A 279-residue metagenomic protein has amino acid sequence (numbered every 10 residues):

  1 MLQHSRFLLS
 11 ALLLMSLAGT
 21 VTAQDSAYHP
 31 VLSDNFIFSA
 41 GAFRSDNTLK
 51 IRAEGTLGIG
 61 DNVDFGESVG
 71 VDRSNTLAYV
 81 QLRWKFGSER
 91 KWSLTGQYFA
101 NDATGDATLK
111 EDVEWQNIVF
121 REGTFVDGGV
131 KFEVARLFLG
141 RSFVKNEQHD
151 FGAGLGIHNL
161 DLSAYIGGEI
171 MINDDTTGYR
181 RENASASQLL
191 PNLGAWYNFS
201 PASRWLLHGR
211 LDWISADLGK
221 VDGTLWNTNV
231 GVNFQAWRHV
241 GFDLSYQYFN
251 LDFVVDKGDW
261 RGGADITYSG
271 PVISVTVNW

Functional and structural regions predicted by a protein language model:
M1-D34: Cleavable N-terminal export/targeting peptides
A23-N101, T276-N278: Short glycine/proline- and aromatic-enriched beta-strand/turn motifs that initiate or cap beta-hairpins
Q24-H29, Q81-S88, G140-K145, F199-S203 (+4 more regions): Outer-membrane beta-barrel proteins
F38-R44, G96-A100, R141, A153-N159 (+3 more regions): Transmembrane beta-barrel strands of outer-membrane/channel proteins
A40-A42, V80-W84, L137-R141, L155-I157 (+4 more regions): Residues on the lipid-exposed face of transmembrane beta-strands in outer-membrane beta-barrel proteins
T48-T76, A100-E133, L160-Q188, A216-V221 (+1 more regions): Extracellular/periplasm-exposed beta-strand and loop segments of Gram-negative cell-envelope proteins, dominated by
R90-L94, E147-H149, S203-L207, R238-F242: Repeated loop/turn-to-beta-strand initiation elements of outer-membrane beta-barrel proteins
L206-G223: Transmembrane beta-strand segments that form the barrel wall of outer-membrane beta-barrel proteins
